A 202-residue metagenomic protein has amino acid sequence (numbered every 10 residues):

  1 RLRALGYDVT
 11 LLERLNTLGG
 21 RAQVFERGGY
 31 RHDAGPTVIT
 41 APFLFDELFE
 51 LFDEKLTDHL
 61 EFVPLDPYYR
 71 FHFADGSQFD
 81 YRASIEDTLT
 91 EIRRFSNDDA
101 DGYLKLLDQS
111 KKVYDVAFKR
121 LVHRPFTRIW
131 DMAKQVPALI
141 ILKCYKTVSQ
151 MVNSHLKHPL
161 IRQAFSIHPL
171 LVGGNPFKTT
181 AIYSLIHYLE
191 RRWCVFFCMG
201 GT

Functional and structural regions predicted by a protein language model:
R1-K112: N-terminal glycine-rich phosphate/pyrophosphate-binding loop and immediately adjacent elements
R14-L15, T180-I186: Active-site-adjacent bridging/hinge elements
R27-R31, L171-G173, C194-F197: A short glycine/serine-rich beta->alpha loop
P36, F177, F197-G201: Alpha-helix capping and helix-loop boundary segments enriched in small/acidic/polar residues
A41, C144, V148, T202: Hydrophobic (often cysteine-bearing) scaffold residues that line and stabilize catalytic clefts of nucleotide/cofactor
P42, H155, H168, I186-L189: Generic structural signal for hydrophobic core residues of well-folded globular domains
A74-T180: Rossmann-like flavin
L185-T202: Helical element adjacent to the flavin cofactor pocket in flavoenzyme catalytic cores
